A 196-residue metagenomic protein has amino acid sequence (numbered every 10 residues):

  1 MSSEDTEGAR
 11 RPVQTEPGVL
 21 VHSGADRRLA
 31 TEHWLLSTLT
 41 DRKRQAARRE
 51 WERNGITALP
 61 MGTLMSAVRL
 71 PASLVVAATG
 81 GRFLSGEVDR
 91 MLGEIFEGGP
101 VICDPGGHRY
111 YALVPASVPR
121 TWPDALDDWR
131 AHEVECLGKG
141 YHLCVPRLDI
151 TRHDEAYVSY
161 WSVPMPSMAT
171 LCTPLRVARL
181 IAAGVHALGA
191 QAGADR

Functional and structural regions predicted by a protein language model:
M1-G106, A116-P119, D124, G138 (+2 more regions): Signature for HUH/AEP ssDNA processing cores
T121-D124, D128-E133: Active-site-proximal loop/helix of nucleotide/amide-processing enzymes and allied scaffolds
R130-L148: Conserved short beta-strand edge segments in small beta-sheet-based binding/regulatory domains
